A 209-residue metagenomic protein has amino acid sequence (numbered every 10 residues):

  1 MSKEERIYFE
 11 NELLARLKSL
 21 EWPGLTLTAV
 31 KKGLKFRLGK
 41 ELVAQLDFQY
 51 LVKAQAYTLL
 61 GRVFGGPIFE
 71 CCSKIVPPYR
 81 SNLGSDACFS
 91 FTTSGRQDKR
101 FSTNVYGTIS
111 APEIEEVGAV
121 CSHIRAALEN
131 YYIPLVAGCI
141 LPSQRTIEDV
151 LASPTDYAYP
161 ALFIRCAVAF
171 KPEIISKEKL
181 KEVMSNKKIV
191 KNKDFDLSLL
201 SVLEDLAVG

Functional and structural regions predicted by a protein language model:
S2-E10, K35-G209: Intrinsically disordered, low-complexity regulatory regions enriched in serine/threonine/proline and acidic residues
R6-T28: Amphipathic alpha-helical segments
T28-K35: Long, charged, glycine-rich C-terminal linkers/tails
